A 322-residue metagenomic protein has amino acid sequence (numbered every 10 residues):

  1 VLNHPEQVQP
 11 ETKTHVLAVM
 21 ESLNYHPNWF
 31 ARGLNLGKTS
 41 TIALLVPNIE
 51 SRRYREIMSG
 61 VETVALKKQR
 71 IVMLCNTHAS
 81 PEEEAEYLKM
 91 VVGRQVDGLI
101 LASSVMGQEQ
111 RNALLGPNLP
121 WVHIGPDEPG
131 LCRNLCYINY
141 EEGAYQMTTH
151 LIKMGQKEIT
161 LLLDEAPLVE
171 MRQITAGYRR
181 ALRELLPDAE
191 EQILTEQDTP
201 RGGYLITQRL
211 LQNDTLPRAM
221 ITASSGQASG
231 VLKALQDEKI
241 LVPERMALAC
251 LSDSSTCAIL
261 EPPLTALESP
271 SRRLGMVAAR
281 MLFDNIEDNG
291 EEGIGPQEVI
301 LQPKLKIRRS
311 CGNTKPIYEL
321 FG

Functional and structural regions predicted by a protein language model:
V1-S40: N-terminal helix-turn-helix DNA-binding module of bacterial transcription factors
S22-N28, E82, A102-S104, Y204 (+1 more regions): Short gly/ser/thr-rich secondary-structure transition/capping motifs
W29, G37-T149, K153, L210-Q212 (+1 more regions): Alpha-helical recognition/docking segments in bacterial nutrient-uptake and carbohydrate-utilization systems
P47-E56, L74-E83, E109, P126 (+6 more regions): Hinge/beta->alpha junction and helix N-cap segments in small-molecule ligand-binding domains
K67-K68, P117, A181-A189, N213-T215 (+1 more regions): Short helix-capping segments at alpha-helix termini
R209-G322: Flexible loop/turn connectors
